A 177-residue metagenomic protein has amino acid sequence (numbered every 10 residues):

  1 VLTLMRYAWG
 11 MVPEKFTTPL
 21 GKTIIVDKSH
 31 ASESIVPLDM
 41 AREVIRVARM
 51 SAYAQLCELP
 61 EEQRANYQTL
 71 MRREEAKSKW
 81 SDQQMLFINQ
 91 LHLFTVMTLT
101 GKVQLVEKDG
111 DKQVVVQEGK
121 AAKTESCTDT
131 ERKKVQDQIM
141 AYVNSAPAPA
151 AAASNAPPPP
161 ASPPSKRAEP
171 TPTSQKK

Functional and structural regions predicted by a protein language model:
L2-F16, V26-S29, P60-K177: Compact alpha-helical subdomains of small soluble proteins
P19-K22: N-terminal, post-cleavage mature segments of outer-membrane and organellar outer-membrane proteins involved
S29-R72: Mid-chain, structured segments of secreted extracytoplasmic proteins
